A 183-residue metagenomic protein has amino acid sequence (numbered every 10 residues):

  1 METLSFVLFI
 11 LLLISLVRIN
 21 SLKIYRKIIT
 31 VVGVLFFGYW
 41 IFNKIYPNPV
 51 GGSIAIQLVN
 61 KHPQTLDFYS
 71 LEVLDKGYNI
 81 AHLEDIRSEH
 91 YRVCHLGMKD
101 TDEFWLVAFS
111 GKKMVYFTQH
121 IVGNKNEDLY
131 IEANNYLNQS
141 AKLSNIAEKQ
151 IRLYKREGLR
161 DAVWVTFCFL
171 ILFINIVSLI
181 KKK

Functional and structural regions predicted by a protein language model:
M1-R18, G158-K183: Membrane-embedded alpha-helical segments of integral membrane proteins
E2-L4, K23-I29: Short, aromatic-rich membrane-interface segments at the entry and exit of alpha-helical transmembrane domains
L13-K23, Y39-I41: Hydrophobic alpha-helical transmembrane segments
R26-I45: Internal/C-terminal transmembrane anchor helices
F42-I45, T65-E72, Y130-Y136: Short, highly charged low-complexity linear segments
P47-M114: Membrane-proximal low-complexity regions enriched in glycine and acidic/polar residues
G111-L137: Structured interaction patches on ligand/partner-binding surfaces of diverse proteins
A133-T166: Short, aromatic-rich amphipathic segments at membrane interfaces that lie adjacent to a transmembrane helix or signal
